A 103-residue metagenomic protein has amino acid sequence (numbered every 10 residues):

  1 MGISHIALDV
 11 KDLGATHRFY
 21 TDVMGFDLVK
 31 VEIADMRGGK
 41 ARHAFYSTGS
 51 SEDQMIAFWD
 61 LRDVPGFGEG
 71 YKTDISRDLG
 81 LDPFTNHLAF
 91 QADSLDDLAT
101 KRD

Functional and structural regions predicted by a protein language model:
M1-I3: Extreme N-terminal starter segment of soluble prokaryotic enzymes
H5-A7, F45, H87-A89: Short aromatic/hydrophobic contact patches that present stacked aromatics for nucleic-acid/ligand binding
D9-L61: Core segments of cupin and vicinal oxygen chelate
L13-G14, F67-T73, D78-D103: Vicinal oxygen chelate
D63-P65: Short, catalytically relevant binding-site loops at active-site mouths
